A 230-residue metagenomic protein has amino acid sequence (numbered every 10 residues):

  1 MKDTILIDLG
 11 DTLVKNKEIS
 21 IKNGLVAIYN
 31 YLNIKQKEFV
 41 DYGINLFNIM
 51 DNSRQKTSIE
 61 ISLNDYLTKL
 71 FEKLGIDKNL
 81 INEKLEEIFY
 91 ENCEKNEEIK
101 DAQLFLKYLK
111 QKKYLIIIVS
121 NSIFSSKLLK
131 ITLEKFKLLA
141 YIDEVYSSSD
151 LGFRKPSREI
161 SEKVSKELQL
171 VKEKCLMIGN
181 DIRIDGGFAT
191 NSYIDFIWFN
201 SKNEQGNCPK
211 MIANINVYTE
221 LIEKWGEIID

Functional and structural regions predicted by a protein language model:
M1-I7, K15-N16, I34-K37, Q103 (+2 more regions): Asp-based, Mg2+/Mn2+-dependent phosphohydrolase catalytic module
K2-K100: N-terminal helical cap/lid subdomain that shapes the substrate entry/recognition surface in HAD-like hydrolases
K73, K110-K112: Asparagine-rich low-complexity intrinsically disordered tracts
L115: Short beta-strand/loop segments at the ligand-binding rim of alpha/beta enzyme cores
